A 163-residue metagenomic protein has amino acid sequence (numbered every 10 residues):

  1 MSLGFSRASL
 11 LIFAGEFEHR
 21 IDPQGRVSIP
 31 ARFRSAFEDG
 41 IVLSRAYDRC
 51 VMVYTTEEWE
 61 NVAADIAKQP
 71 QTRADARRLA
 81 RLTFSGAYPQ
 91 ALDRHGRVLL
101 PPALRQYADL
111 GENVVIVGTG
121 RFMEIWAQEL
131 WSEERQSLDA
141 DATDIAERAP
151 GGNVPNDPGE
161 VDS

Functional and structural regions predicted by a protein language model:
M1-H19, P23, F33-Q90, R94-H95 (+1 more regions): Flexible "stalk/tail and boundary" regions
